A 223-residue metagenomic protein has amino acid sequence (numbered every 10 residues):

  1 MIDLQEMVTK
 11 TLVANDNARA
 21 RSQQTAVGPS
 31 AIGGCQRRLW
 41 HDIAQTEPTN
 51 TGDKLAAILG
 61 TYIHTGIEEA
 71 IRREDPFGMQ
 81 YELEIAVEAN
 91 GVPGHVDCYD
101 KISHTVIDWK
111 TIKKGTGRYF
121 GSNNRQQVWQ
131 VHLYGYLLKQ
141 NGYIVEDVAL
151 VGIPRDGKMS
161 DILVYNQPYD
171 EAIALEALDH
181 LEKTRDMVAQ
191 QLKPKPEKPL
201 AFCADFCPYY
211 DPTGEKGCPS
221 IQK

Functional and structural regions predicted by a protein language model:
M1-V106, K113-F120, W129: Metal-dependent nuclease catalytic cores that hydrolyze phosphodiester bonds in DNA/RNA, characterized by
I2-E6, L137-K223: Metal-dependent nuclease catalytic regions and adjoining charged, substrate-binding loops involved in nucleic-acid end
Y62, G66-E69, L133, E176-K183: Long, highly charged amphipathic alpha-helices
T65-R73, S122-V151: Metal-dependent nuclease catalytic cores in nucleic-acid-processing enzymes, especially RNase H-like/related
D100, R125-W129, Q167-A172: Short, low-complexity, polar/charged sequence segments that are solvent-exposed and flexible
W109-T111, G152: Residue-level recognition of conserved beta-strand positions in structured domain cores
G117-G121, S160-L163: Short acidic, glycine/proline-rich loop/turn micro-motifs
